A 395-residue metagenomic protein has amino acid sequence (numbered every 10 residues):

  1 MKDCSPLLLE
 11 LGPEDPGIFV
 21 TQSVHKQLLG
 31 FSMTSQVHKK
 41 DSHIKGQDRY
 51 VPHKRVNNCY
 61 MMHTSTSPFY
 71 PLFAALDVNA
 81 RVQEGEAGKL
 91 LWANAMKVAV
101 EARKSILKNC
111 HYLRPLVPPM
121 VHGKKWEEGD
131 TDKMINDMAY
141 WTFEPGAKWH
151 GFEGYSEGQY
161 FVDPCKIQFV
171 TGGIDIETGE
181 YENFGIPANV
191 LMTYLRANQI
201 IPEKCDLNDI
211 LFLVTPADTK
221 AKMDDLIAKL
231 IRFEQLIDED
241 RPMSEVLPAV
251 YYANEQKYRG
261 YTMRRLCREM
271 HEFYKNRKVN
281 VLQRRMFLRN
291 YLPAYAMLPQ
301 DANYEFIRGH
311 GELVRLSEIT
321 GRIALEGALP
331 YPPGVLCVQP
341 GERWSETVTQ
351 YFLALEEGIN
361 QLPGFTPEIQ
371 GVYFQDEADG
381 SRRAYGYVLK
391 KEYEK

Functional and structural regions predicted by a protein language model:
M1-R81, G85-L107: Conserved PLP-enzyme active-site core in the AAT-like
L11, E86-K395: Non-catalytic terminal extensions of PLP-dependent enzymes
